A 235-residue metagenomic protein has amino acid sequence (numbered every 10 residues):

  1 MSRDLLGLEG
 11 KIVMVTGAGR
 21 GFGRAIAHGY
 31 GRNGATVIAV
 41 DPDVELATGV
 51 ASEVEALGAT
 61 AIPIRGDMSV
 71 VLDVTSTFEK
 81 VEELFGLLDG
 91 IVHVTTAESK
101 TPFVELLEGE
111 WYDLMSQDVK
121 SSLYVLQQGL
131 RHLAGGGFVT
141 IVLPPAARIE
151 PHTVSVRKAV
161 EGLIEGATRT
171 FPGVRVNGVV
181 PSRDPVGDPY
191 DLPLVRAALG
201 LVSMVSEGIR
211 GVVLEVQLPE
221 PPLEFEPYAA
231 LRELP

Functional and structural regions predicted by a protein language model:
G19-R20: Conserved glycine-rich cofactor-binding loop
A35-G49: Conserved glycine-rich Rossmann-like NAD(P)H-binding loop of the short-chain dehydrogenase/reductase
V94-K100: Conserved NAD(P)H cofactor-binding loop of Rossmann-fold oxidoreductase domains
P102-F103, E110-M115: Substrate-binding pocket helix/loop in short-chain dehydrogenase/reductase
L126-Q127, E165: A short, exposed helix-loop element centered on a Lys and neighboring polar residues
F138-P172, V180-G187: Catalytic loop of short-chain dehydrogenase/reductase
G173-V174, G178-P235: C-terminal helical subdomain
